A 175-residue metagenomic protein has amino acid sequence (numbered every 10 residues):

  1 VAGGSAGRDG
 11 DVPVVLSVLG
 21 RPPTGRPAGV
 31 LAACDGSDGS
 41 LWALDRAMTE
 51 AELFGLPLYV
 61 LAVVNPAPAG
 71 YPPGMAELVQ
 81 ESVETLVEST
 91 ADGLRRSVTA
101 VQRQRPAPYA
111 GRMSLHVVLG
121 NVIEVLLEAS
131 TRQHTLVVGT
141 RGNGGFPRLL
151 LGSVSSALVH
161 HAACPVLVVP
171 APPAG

Functional and structural regions predicted by a protein language model:
V1-G25, G39, A100-L136, P173-G175: Structural beta-alpha unit
V1-R8, T135-H161, G175: Glycine-rich, Arg-bearing micro-motifs that act as flexible, cationic patches
S5, D11, V18-Q80, A129 (+1 more regions): Small/aliphatic-rich secondary-structure junction motif
D35, V98, R141-G142: Short glycine-/small-residue-rich Rossmann-like dinucleotide-binding loops
Y59-L61, M113-V118, L167: General small-molecule cofactor/ligand-binding pocket signal
A62, T140-R141, P170-A171: Short secondary-structure boundary segments
L78-R96: A short acidic, glycine-rich active-site loop that binds or catalyzes chemistry on phosphate/adenosine moieties
C164-A174: Short, flexible loop segments at boundaries between secondary-structure elements
